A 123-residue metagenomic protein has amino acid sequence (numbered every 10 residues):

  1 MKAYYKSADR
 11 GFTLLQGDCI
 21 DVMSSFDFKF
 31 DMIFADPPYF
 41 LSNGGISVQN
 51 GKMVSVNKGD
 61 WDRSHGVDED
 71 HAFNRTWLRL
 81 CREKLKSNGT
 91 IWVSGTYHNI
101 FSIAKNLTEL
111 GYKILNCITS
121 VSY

Functional and structural regions predicted by a protein language model:
K2-Y123: Core catalytic lobe of class I
